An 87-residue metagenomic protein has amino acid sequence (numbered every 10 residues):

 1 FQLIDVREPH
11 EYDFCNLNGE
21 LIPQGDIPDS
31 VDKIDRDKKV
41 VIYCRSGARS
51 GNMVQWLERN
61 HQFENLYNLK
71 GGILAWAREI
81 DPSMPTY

Functional and structural regions predicted by a protein language model:
F1-Q2, V6-K39, A48-Y87: Rhodanese-like catalytic fold shared by cysteine-dependent sulfurtransferases and DSP/PTP-type phosphatases
Y43-C44: Short, surface-exposed ligand- or partner-binding patches at beta-edge/loop junctions that are enriched in aromatics
